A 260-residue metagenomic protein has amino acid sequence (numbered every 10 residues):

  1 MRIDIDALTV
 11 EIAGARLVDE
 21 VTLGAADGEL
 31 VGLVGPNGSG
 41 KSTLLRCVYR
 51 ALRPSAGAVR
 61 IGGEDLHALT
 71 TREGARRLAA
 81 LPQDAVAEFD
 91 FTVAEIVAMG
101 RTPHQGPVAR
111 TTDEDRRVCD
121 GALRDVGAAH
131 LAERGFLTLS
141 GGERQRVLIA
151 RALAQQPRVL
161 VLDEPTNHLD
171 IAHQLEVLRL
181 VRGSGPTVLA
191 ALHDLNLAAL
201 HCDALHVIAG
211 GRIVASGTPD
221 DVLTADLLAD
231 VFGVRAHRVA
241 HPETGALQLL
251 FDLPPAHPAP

Functional and structural regions predicted by a protein language model:
V34-P36: The feature captures the beta-strand-to-loop junction immediately N-terminal to the Walker
Y49: Helix-to-loop junction immediately C-terminal to a conserved catalytic motif
G57-A68, G74: Conserved ABC transporter NBD signature motif
A98, D113-L131: Conserved ABC ATPase "signature" region
Q156: Conserved catalytic motifs of ABC-family nucleotide-binding domains
L160-E164, L169: Catalytic Walker B motif of ABC-type/P-loop ATPase nucleotide-binding domains
A225, A229-P260: ABC ATPase nucleotide-binding domains
